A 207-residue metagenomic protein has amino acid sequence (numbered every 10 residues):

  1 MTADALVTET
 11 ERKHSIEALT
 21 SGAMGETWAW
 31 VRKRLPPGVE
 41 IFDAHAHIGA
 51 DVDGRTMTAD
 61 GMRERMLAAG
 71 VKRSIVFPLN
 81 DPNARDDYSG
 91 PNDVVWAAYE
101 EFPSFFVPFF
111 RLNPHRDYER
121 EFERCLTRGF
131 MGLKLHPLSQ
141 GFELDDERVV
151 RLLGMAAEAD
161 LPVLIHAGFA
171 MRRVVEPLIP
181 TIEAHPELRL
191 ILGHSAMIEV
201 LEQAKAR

Functional and structural regions predicted by a protein language model:
M1-D93, P180: An N-terminally biased module of ancient metal coordination in phosphate/nucleic-acid-related enzymes
A5-E11, A18-G25, M131-G132, D146-R207: Catalytic pocket-lining loop regions of alpha/beta-barrel enzymes, especially the amidohydrolase/enolase/GH5 lineages
S15-L19, K72-R73, D86-A170: Active-site gating/metal-coordination segments in enzymes
P37, S104-F106, P186-L188: A short helix-to-beta-strand connector/capping loop
I41-A44, I75-P78, F109-R111, K134 (+1 more regions): Active-site neighborhood of phospho(di)ester-bond hydrolases with catalytic His/Asp-centered motifs
G49-V52, D81-A84, P114-D117, Q140 (+2 more regions): Active-site environment of divalent metal-dependent phosphoester hydrolases
M66, Y99-P103, I182-E183, K205-R207: N-terminal cationic-hydrophobic initiation segments that often serve targeting/anchoring roles
